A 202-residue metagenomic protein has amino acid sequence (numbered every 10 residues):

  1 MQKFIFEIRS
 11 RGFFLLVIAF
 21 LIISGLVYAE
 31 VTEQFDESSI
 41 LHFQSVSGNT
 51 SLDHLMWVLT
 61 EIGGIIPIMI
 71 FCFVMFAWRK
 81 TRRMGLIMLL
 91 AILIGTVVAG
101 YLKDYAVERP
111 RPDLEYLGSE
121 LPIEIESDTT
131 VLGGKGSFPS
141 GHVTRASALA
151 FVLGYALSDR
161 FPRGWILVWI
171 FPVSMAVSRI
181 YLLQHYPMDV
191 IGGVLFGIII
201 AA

Functional and structural regions predicted by a protein language model:
Q2-F6, P122-A202: Membrane-embedded catalytic cores of phosphoryl/pyrophosphoryl-handling enzymes
Q2-M69, Y101-T130: N-terminal transmembrane-helix/juxtamembrane module of multi-pass inner/ER membrane proteins
I5-F13, R79-M88, S158-W165: Membrane-interface helix-loop-helix junctions at transmembrane boundaries of multi-pass membrane enzymes, predominantly
V17-I22, M88, I92-V97, V190 (+2 more regions): Alpha-helical transmembrane spans of integral membrane proteins, capturing the lipid-embedded, hydrophobic core of TM
I22-L26, L93-Y101, I170-L183: Aromatic-anchored segments of alpha-helical transmembrane domains
I40, F76, A99-K103, V107 (+3 more regions): Membrane-water interface at transmembrane helix exits
M69-R79, A146-G154: Hydrophobic, aromatic-rich transmembrane alpha-helices and their immediate juxtamembrane boundary segments
F71-Y101: Interfacial segments of alpha-helical transmembrane regions
